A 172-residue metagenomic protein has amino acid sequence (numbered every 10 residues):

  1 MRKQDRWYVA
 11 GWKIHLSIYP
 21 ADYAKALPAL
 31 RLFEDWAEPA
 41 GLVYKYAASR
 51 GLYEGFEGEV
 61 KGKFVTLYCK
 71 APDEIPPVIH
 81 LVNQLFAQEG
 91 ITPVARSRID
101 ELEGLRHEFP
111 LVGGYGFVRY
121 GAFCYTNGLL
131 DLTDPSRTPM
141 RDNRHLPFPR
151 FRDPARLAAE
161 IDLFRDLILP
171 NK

Functional and structural regions predicted by a protein language model:
M1-P170: Structured alpha/beta or helical-core interaction and ligand-binding surfaces enriched in interleaved
